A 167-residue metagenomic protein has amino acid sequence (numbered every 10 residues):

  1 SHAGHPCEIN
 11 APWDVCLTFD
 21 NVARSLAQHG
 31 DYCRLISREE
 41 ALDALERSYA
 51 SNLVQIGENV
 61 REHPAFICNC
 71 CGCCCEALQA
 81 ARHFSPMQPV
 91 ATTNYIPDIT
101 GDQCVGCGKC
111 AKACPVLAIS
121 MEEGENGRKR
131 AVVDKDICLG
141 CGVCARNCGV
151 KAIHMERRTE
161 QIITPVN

Functional and structural regions predicted by a protein language model:
S1-Q79: Iron-sulfur-associated redox domains of electron-transfer enzymes in respiratory and anaerobic energy metabolism
V54-P64, F84-A113, L117-G140, H154-I163: Ferredoxin-like iron-sulfur electron-transfer modules
I67-P86, C107-C110, C144: Cysteine-cluster motifs in flexible loop/terminal segments that predominantly coordinate metals
G72, V116, V150: ATP/adenylate-binding site constellation spanning eukaryotic-like Ser/Thr protein kinases, ABC-transporter
